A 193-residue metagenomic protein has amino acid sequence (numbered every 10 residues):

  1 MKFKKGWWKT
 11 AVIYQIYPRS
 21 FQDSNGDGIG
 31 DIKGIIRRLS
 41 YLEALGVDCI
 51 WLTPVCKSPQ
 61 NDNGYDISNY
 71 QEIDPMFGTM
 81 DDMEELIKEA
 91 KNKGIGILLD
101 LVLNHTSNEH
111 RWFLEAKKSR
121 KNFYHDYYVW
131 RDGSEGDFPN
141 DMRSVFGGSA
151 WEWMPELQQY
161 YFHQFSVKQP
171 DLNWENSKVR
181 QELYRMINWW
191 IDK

Functional and structural regions predicted by a protein language model:
M1-Y184, N188: Acidic/aromatic-lined carbohydrate-recognition and catalytic surfaces of CAZymes acting on diverse glycans
W189-K193: Short, intrinsically disordered, charge-balanced linker/junction segments flanking boundaries in proteins
